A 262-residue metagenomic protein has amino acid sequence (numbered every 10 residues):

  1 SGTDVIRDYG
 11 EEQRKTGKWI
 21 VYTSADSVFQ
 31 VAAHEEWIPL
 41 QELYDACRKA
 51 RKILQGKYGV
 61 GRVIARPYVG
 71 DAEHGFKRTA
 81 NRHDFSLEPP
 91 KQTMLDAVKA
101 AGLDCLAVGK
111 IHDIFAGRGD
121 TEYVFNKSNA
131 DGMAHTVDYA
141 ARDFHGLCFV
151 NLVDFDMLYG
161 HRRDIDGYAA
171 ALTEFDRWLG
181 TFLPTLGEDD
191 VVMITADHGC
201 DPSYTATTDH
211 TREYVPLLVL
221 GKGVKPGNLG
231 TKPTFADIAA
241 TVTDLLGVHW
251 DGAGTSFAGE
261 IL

Functional and structural regions predicted by a protein language model:
S1-L262: Feature captures the catalytic ectodomains and active-site-proximal regions of enzymes that hydrolyze or transfer
